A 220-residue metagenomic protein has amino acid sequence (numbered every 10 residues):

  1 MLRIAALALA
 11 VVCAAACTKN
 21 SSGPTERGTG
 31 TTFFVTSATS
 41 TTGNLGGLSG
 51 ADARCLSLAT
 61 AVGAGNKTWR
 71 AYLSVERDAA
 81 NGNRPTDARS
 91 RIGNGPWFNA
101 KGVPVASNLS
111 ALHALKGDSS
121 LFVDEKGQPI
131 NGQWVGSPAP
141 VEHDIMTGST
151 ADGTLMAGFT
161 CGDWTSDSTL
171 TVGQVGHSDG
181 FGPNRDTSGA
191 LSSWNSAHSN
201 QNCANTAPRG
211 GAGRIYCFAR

Functional and structural regions predicted by a protein language model:
M1-A6: Bacterial N-terminal signal peptides that target proteins for export
C13-A16: C-terminal motif of bacterial Sec signal peptides marking the signal peptidase cleavage site
T18-R220: Secreted/extracellular ectodomain signature
